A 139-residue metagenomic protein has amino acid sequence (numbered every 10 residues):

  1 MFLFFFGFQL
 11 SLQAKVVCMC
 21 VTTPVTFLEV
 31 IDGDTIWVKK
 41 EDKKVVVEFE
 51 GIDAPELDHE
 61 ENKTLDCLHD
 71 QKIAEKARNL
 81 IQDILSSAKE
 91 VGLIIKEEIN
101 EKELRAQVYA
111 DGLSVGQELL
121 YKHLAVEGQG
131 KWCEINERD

Functional and structural regions predicted by a protein language model:
M1-L3: Hydrophobic membrane-insertion alpha-helices, especially the h-region of bacterial N-terminal signal peptides
F5-D139: Small beta-barrel nucleic-acid-binding modules, primarily SNase/OB-fold domains and secondarily Tudor-like barrels
